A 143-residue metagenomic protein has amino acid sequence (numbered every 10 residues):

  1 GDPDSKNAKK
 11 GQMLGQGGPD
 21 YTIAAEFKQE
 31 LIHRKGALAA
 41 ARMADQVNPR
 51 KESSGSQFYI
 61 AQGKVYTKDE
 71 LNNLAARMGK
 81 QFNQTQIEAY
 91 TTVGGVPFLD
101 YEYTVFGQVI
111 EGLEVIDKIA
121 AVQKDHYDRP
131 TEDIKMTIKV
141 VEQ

Functional and structural regions predicted by a protein language model:
G1-Q143: Cyclophilin-like peptidyl-prolyl cis-trans isomerases
